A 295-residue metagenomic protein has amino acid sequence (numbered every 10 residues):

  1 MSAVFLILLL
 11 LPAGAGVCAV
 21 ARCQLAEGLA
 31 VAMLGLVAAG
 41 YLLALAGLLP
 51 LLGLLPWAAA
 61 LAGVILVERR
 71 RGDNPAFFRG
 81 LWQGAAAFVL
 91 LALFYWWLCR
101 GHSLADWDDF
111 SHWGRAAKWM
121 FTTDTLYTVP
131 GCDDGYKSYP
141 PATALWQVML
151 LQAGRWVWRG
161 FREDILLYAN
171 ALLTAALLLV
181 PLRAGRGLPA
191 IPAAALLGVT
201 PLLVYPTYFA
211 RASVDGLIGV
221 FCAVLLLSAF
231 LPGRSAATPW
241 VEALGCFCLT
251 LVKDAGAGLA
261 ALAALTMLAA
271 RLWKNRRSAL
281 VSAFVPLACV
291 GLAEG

Functional and structural regions predicted by a protein language model:
M1-F78: Membrane-embedded, hydrophobic transmembrane alpha-helices
A32-V37, L91, Y168-P232, P239-F247: Membrane-embedded helix bundles of polyisoprenyl
A38-A44, T238-T266: Membrane-interface alpha helices of multi-pass inner-membrane proteins
A46, A153, P201, S213 (+2 more regions): Transmembrane helix irregularities
L49-L54, P75-A86, G187-A190, A236-W240 (+1 more regions): Membrane-interfacial entry segments at the cytosolic side of transmembrane helices
A58-A62, V224-L226, C248, G258-R271: Hydrophobic transmembrane alpha-helices of multi-pass, membrane-embedded glycosylation machinery
F94-I191: Active-site lumenal/periplasmic loops and adjacent helix-entry segments of GT-C-fold, multi-pass membrane
Y95, H102-S103, W146, A269 (+1 more regions): Membrane-lumen/periplasm interface segments of specific transmembrane helices in polyprenyl phosphate-linked
